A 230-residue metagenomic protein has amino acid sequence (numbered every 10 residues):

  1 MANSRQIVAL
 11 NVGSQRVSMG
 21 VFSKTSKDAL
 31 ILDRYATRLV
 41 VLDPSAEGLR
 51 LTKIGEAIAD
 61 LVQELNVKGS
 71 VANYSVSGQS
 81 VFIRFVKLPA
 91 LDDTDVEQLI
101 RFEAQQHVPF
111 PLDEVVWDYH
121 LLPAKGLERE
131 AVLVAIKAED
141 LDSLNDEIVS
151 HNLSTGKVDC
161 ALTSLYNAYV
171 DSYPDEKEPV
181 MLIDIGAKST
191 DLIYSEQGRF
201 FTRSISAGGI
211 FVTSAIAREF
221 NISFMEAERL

Functional and structural regions predicted by a protein language model:
M1-R38, A72-S75, D171-V212, I216: Gly/Thr-rich phosphate-binding beta-strand-loop-beta motif of the actin/hexokinase/Hsp70
M19, A29, A46-E47, V76 (+1 more regions): Switch/connector loops and helix/strand junctions flanking conserved nucleotide-binding motifs in nucleotide-processing
D33-E64: N-terminal phosphate-binding loop and adjacent alpha-helix
L42-A46, D142-L165, Q197-L230: Glycine-rich phosphate-binding loop plus the immediately following alpha-helix
I58-V71, I222: Phosphate/pyrophosphate-binding loops at sites that engage ATP/ADP/AMP, CoA/4′-phosphopantetheine, polyphosphate
V71, S75-D171: Active-site neighborhood for divalent-cation/phosphate handling
